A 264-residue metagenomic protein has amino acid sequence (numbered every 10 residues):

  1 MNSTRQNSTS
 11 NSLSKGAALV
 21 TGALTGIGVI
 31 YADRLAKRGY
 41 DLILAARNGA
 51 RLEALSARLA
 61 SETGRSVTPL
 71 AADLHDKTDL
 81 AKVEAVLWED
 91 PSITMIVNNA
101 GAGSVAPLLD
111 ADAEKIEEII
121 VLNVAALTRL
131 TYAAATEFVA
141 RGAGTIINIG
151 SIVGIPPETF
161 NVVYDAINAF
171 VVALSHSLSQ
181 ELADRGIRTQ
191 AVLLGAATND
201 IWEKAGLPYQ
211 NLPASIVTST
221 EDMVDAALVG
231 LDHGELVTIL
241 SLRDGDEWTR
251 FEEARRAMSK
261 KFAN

Functional and structural regions predicted by a protein language model:
A17, L24-T25: Conserved glycine-rich cofactor-binding loop
R38, E62, E137-F138, P156 (+1 more regions): Active-site-adjacent segment of SDR/Rossmann-fold oxidoreductases
G39-L55: Conserved glycine-rich Rossmann-like NAD(P)H-binding loop of the short-chain dehydrogenase/reductase
A81, W88, S92, G103-E117 (+2 more regions): Conserved mid-core segment of classical short-chain dehydrogenase/reductases
A102, L109-T128, Y164, V171: Catalytic Tyr-X3-Lys loop
T131-Y132, H176: A short, exposed helix-loop element centered on a Lys and neighboring polar residues
S151: Residue(s) in the substrate-gating loop at a strand-loop-helix junction that position the organic substrate next
A191-V192, L207-E247: C-terminal helical subdomain
